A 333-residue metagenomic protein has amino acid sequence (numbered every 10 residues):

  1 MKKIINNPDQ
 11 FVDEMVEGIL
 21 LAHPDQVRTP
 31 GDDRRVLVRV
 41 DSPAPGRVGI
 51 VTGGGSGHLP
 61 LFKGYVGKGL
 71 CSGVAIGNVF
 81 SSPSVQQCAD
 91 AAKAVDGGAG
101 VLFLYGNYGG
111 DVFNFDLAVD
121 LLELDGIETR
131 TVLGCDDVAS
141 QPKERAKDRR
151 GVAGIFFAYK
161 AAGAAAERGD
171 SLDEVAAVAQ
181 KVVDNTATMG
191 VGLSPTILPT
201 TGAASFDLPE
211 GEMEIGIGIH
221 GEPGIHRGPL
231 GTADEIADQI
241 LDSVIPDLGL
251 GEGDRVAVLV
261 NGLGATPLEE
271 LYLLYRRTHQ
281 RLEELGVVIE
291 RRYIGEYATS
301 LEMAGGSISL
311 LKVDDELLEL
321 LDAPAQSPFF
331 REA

Functional and structural regions predicted by a protein language model:
M1-I50, D315-A333: N-terminal amphipathic/basic leader segments beginning at the initiator methionine
K2, V48-G55, C71-V74, N78 (+5 more regions): Short glycine-rich or small-residue beta-strand-to-loop segments that form or flank ligand, phosphate, metal/Fe-S
H58, F62, G67-G98, I245: Glycine-rich oxoanion-binding loops at beta->alpha junctions
V74-V79, E123-D148, E284-I289: Short, acidic/small-residue loops that bind anionic groups at enzyme active sites
V112-G126, R145, E270-R276: Short Gly/Thr/Asp-enriched flexible loops that form oxyanion-binding sites at enzyme active sites
L133-N185: Short alpha-helices
R168-L273: Mixed-charge interfacial surface used for oligomerization/domain docking and macromolecular partner engagement
S243-A333: C-terminal non-catalytic interaction/assembly regions of soluble proteins
